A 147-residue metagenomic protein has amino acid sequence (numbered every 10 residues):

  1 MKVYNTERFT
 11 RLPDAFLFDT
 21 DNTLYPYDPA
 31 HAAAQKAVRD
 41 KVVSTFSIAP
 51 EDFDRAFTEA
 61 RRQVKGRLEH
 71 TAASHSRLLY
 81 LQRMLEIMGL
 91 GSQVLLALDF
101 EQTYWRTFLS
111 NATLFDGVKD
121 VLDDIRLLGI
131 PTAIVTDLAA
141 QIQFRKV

Functional and structural regions predicted by a protein language model:
M1-K2, V118: Amphipathic coiled-coil/heptad-repeat helices and related helical stalk/stem segments that mediate oligomerization
K2-F18, T23-A56: Active-site neighborhood of HAD-like aspartate-dependent phosphohydrolases
H31, A73, R77, V118: Hydrophobic (often cysteine-bearing) scaffold residues that line and stabilize catalytic clefts of nucleotide/cofactor
A34-V42, F57-R61, L81, E101-W105 (+1 more regions): Hydrophobic alpha-helical core bundles mediating ligand binding, dimerization, or RNAP-core interactions
A37-K41, R83, I87, D120 (+2 more regions): Residue-level signal for well-ordered alpha-helical scaffold segments within enzymatic catalytic domains
F46, G89, R126-G129: Glycine-centered loop/turn motif at secondary-structure junctions
T58-T103: A metal-dependent, Asp-based hydrolase signature
L95, D99-L114, V118-V147: Substrate-recognition element of Asp-dependent hydrolases with the DxDx(T/V) motif
